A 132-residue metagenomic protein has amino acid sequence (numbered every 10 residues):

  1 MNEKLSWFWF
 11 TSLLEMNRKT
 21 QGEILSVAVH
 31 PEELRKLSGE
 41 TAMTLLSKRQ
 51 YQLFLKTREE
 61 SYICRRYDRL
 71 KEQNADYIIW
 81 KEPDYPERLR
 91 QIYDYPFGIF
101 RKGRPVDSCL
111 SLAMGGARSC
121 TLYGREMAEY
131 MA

Functional and structural regions predicted by a protein language model:
M1-Y130: Short, positively charged patches
